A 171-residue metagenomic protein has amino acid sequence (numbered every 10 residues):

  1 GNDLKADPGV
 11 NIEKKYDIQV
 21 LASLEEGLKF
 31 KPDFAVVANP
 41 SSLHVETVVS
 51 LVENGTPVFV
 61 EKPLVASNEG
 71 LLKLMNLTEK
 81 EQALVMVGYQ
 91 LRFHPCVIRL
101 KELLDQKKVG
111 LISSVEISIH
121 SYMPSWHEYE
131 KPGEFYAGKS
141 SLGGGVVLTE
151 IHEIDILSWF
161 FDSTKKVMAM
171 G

Functional and structural regions predicted by a protein language model:
G1-I12: NAD(P)-binding Rossmann-fold cofactor-contacting core
G9, H44, V48, L71 (+2 more regions): A general structural signal for well-ordered alpha-helical segments in protein cores
K15-L77: Beta-loop-alpha module in the N-terminal Rossmann-like domain of NAD(P)-dependent dehydrogenases, especially those
Q19-L21, M86, M168: General small-molecule cofactor/ligand-binding pocket signal
N54-T56, E79-A83, Q106-K108: Short helix-capping segments at alpha-helix termini
K62-P63, Y89-L91, I119: Short strand-turn motif at the edge of the Rossmann-like AdoMet-binding core
L72-L91, L111-V115: Rossmann-fold dehydrogenase core element
H94-M170: Predominantly a Rossmann-like dinucleotide-binding segment in NAD(P)-dependent oxidoreductases
